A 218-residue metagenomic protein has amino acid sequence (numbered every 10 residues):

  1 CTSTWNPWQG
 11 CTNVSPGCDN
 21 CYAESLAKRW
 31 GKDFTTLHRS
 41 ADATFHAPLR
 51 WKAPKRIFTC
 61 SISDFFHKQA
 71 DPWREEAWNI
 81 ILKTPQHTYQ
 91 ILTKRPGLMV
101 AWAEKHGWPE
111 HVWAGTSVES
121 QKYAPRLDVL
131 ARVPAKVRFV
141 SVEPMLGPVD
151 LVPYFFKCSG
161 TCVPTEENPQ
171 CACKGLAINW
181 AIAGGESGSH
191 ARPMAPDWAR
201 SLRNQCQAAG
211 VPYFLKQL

Functional and structural regions predicted by a protein language model:
C1-Q9, W30, L146, L151-L218: Auxiliary Fe-S-binding modules of radical SAM enzymes
C1-V112, Q121-A124, V152, G160-C162 (+1 more regions): Conserved Radical SAM active-site core
C18, T59, I91, L130 (+3 more regions): Conserved, mostly hydrophobic/aromatic
S61, I91-R95, T116-V118, V142-P144 (+2 more regions): A cross-domain feature marking catalytic cores of carbohydrate-active enzymes and several ubiquitous metabolic/repair
W78, L127, A199-R203: Generic structural signal for well-ordered alpha-helices, preferentially at hydrophobic/aromatic core positions
L82-P85, P134, R200, Q207: Anion (oxyanion) recognition and catalysis
T116-F156, I178-W180, G185: Histidine/lysine/aspartate-rich catalytic loop segments that bind and position anionic ligands
